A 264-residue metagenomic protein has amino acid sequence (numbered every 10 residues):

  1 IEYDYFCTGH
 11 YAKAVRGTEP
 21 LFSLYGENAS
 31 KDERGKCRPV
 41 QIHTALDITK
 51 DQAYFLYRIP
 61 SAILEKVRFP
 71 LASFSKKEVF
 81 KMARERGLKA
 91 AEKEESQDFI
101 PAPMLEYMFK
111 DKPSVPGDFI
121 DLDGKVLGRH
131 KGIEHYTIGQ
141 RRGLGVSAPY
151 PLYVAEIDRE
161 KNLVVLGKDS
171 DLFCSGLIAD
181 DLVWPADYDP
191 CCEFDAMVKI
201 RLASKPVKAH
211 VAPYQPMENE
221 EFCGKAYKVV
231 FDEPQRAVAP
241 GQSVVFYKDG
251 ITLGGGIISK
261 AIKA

Functional and structural regions predicted by a protein language model:
I1-A29, G35-T252, I257-A264: Nucleotide-activated chemistry modules centered on ATP-dependent adenylation/adenylyltransferase
